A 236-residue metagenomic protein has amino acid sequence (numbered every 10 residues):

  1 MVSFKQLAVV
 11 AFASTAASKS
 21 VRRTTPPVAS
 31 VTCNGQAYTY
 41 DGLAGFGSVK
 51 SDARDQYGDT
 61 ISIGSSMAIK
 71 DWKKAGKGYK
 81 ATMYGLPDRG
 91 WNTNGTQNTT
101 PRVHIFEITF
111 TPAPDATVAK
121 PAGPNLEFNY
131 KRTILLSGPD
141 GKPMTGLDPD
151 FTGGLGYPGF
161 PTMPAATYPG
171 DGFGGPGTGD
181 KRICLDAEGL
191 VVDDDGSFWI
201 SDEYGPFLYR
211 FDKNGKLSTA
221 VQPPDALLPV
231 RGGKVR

Functional and structural regions predicted by a protein language model:
M1-S20: Fungal secretory targeting signals
K19-R236: Sequence/structural signature of beta-propeller domains
